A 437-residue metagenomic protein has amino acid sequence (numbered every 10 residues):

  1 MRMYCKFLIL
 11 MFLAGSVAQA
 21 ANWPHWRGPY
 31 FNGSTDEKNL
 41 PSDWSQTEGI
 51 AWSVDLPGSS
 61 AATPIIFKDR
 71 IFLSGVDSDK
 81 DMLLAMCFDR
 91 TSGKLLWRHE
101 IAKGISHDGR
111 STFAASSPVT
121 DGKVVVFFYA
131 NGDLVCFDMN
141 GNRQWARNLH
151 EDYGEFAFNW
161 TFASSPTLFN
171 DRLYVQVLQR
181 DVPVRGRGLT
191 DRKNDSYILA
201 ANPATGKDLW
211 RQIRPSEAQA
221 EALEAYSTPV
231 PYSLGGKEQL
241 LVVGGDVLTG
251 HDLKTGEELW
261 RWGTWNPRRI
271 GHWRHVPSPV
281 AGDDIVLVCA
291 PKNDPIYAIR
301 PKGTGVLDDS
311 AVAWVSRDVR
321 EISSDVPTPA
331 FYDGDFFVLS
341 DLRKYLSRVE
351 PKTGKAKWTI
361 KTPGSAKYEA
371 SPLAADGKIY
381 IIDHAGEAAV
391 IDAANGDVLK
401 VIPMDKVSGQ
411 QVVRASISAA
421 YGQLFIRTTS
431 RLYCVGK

Functional and structural regions predicted by a protein language model:
M1-K6, K437: Positively charged n-region of N-terminal signal peptides that target proteins for export
K6-S16: Bacterial N-terminal signal peptides
Q19-K437: Noncatalytic, solvent-exposed loop/strand surfaces of beta-propeller-type extracellular/periplasmic domains
